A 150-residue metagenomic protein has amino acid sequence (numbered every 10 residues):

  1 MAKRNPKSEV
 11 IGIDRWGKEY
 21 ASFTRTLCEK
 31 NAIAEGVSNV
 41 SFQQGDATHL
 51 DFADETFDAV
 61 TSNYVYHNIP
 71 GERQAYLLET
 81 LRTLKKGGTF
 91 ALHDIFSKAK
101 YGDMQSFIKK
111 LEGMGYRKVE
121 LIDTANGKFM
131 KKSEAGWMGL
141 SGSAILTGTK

Functional and structural regions predicted by a protein language model:
M1-D46: Class I SAM-dependent methyltransferase SAM/SAH-binding core
N5, I69-P70, L84-K86: Helix-to-beta-strand junctions that scaffold the AdoMet/dcAdoMet cofactor pocket in Class I SAM-dependent enzymes
G45-V60: A short acidic, Gly/Pro-enriched loop at the edge of an enzyme's catalytic core that lines a small-molecule cofactor
D58-G71, F96: A short SAM/SAH-binding and catalytic strip from SAM-dependent methyltransferases
Q74-K86: A short glycine-rich, Lys/Arg-flanked "PGG" loop and its adjoining helix->strand segment in the class I
G87-I95: Conserved beta-strand signature within the Rossmann-like core of class I S-adenosyl-L-methionine
G102-D123: Conserved Class I S-adenosyl-L-methionine
E112-R117, G127-K150: Core SAM-dependent methyltransferase catalytic element
